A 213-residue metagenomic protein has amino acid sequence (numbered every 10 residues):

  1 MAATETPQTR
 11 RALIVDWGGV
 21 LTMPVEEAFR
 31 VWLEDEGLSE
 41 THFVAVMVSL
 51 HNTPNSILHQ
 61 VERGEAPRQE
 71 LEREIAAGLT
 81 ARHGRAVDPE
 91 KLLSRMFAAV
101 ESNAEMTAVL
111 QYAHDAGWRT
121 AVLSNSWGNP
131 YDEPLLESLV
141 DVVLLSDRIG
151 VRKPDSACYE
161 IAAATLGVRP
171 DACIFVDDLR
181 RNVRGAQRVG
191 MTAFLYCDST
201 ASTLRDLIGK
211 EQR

Functional and structural regions predicted by a protein language model:
M1-V15, Q111, L123, W127-R213: Asp-based, Mg2+/Mn2+-dependent phosphohydrolase catalytic module
T6-T107, D115-A116: N-terminal helical cap/lid subdomain that shapes the substrate entry/recognition surface in HAD-like hydrolases
M96-E101, A121-V122, V151: Short, flexible loop segments at the rims of nucleotide/cofactor-binding pockets, characterized by
G117-W118, M191: A short helix->loop->beta-strand "cap" motif at the edges of active sites that frequently abuts
